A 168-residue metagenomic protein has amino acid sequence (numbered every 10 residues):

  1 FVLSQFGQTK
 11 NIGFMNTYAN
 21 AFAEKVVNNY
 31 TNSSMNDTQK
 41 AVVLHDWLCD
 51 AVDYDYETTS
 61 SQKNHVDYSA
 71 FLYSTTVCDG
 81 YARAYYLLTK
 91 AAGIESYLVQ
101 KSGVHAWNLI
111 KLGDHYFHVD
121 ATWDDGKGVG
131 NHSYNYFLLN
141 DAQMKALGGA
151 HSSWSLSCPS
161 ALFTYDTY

Functional and structural regions predicted by a protein language model:
F1-G7: Extended, well-ordered protein cores
Q8-A70: Secondary-structure boundary elements
F14, L72-T76, L98-Q100: Alpha-helix capping and helix-loop boundary segments enriched in small/acidic/polar residues
L44, L48, C78, T89: Conserved hydrophobic/aromatic pocket- or pore-lining residues that grip, position, or stack substrates in active sites
D67-Y81: A short, highly charged nucleic-acid-interacting micro-segment common to nuclease and nuclease-linked defense proteins
G80-K145: Hydrophobic/aromatic-rich core segments of domains that either
G130-Y168: Low-complexity, Gly/Ser/Thr/Pro-rich intrinsically disordered linker/tail segments
